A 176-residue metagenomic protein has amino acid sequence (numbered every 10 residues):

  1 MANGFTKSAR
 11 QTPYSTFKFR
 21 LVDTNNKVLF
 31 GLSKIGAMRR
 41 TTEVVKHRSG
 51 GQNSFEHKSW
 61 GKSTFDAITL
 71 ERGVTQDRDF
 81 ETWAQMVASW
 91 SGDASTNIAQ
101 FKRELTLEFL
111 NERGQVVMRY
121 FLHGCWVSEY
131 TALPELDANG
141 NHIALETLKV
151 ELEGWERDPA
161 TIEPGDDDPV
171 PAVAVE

Functional and structural regions predicted by a protein language model:
M1-E176: Glycine-rich, low-complexity intrinsically disordered segments
